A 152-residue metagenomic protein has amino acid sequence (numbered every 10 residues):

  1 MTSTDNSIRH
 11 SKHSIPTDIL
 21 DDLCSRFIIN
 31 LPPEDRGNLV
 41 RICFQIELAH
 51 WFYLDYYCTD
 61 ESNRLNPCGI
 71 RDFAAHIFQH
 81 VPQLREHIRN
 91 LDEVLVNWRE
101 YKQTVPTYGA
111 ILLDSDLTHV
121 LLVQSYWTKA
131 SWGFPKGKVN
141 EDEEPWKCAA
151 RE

Functional and structural regions predicted by a protein language model:
M1-S131, K138-R151: N-terminal leader/linker segments that precede catalytic domains of diphosphate-processing enzymes
